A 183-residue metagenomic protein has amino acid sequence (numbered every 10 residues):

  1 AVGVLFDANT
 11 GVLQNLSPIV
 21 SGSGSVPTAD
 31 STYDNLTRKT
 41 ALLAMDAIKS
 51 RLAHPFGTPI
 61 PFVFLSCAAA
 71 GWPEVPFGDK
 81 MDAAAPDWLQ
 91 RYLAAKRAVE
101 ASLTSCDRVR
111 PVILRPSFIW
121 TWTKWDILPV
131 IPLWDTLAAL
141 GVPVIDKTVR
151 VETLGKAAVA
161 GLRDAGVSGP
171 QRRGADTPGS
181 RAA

Functional and structural regions predicted by a protein language model:
A1-L43, A47-R51: NAD(P)H-binding glycine-rich loop region in Rossmannoid oxidoreductase-like domains and their noncatalytic homologs
V2, V63-S66, S117: Active-site beta-alpha turn of Rossmann-fold NAD(P)-dependent dehydrogenases/reductases
G11-G24, G57-P59, A68-D87: Active-site "gating" loop of Rossmann-like NAD(P)-dependent oxidoreductase/epimerase domains
V12-G24, P55, V167-A183: Eukaryotic N-terminal low-complexity, Ser/Thr- and Lys/Arg-rich leader segments that predominantly function as
V26-D34, T58-F62, A84-A94: Glycine-rich, flexible loop segments associated with nucleotide phosphate handling
K49-I60: A short helix->loop->beta-strand "cap" motif at the edges of active sites that frequently abuts
I60-L65, V112: Conserved catalytic-site loops of classical short-chain dehydrogenases/reductases
A68-A183: Oxidoreductase cofactor-interface core, primarily capturing Rossmann-like NAD(P)-dependent enzymes
